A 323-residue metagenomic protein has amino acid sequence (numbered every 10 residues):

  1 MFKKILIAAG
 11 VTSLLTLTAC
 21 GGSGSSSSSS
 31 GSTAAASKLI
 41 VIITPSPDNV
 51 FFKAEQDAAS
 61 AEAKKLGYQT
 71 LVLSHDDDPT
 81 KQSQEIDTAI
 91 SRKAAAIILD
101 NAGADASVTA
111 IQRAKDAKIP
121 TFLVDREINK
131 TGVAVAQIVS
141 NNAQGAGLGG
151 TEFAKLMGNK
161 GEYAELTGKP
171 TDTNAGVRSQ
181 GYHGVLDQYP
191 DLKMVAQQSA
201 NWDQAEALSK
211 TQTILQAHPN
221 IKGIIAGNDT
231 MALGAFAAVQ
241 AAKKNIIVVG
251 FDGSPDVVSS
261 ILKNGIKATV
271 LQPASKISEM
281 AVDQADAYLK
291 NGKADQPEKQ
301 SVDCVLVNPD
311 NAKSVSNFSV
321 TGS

Functional and structural regions predicted by a protein language model:
K3-K4, A8, C20-S323: A residue-level marker of the well-folded mature domains of exported/periplasmic proteins
T12-S13: Repetitive helical segments and hydrophobic/amphipathic motifs
